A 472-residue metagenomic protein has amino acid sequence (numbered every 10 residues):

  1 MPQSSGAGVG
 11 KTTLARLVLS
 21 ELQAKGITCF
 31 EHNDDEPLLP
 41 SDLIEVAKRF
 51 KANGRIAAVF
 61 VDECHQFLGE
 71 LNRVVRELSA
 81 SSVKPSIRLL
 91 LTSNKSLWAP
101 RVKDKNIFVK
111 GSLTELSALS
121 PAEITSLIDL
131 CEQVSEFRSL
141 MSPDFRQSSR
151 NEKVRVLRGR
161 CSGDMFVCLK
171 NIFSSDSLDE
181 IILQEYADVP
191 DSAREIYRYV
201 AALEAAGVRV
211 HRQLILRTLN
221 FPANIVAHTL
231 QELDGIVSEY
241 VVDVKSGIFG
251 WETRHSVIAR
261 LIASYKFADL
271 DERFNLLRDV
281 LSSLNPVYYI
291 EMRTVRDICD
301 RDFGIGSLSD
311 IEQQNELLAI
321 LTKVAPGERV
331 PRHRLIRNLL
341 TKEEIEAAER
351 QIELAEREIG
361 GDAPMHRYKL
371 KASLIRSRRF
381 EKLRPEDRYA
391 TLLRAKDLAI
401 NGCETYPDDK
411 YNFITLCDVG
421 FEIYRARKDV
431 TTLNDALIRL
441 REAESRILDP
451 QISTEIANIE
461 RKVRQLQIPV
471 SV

Functional and structural regions predicted by a protein language model:
M1, A7, M165-T229: Winged-helix-like regulatory helical subdomains adjacent to P-loop NTPase cores
S4-T28, I44-A52, N94-K105: P-loop NTPase Walker A phosphate-binding motif
A7-G10, D34-L39, E63-E70, K95-W98 (+3 more regions): Short acidic, S/G/P-rich loop/turn micro-motifs used as interaction or catalytic elements
F30-L39, V46-L78, R88-K95: Conserved P-loop NTPase "ATPase switch" module shared by AAA+ and STAND
S96, D104-S148: Conserved small helical "lid"/interfacial subdomain of P-loop NTPases
F137-P190, A259: Loop-to-helix "switch" segment enriched in basic and acidic residues adjacent to catalytic/ligand pockets
A205-E349, E353-G360, P364-R367: C-terminal leucine-rich, beta-strand-based interaction scaffolds used for sensing/assembly
Y289-V472: Extended amphipathic alpha-helical coiled-coil/heptad-repeat regions
